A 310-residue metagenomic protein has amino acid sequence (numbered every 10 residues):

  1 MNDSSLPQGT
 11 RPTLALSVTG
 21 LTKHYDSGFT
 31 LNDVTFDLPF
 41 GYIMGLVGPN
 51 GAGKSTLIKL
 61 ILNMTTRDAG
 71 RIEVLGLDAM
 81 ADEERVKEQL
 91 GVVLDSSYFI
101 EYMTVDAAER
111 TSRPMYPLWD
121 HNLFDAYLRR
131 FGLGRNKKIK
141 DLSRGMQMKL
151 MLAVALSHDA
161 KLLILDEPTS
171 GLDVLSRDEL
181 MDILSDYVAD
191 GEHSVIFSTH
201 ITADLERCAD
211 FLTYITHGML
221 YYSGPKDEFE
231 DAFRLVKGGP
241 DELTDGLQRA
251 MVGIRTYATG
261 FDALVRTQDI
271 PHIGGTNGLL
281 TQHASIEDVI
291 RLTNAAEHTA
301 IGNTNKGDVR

Functional and structural regions predicted by a protein language model:
N2-L14: Extreme N-terminus of proteins, especially the signal/transit-peptide cleavage junction and the first residues
N2-S5, G253-R310: C-terminal coupling/interaction segments
G9, I100, M115, L172 (+2 more regions): A general boundary/transition motif marking the beginning of the first structured unit of a protein
T13-V18, K23-A203, R207-T216: ABC transporter nucleotide-binding domains
T104, P225, Q282-S285: Short loop/turn segments at beta->alpha junctions
L163-P168, E242-G246, D269-G274, D288: Short, surface-exposed beta-strand/loop "edge" segments at domain boundaries and coil↔beta transitions
L180-T267: ABC transporter nucleotide-binding domain
